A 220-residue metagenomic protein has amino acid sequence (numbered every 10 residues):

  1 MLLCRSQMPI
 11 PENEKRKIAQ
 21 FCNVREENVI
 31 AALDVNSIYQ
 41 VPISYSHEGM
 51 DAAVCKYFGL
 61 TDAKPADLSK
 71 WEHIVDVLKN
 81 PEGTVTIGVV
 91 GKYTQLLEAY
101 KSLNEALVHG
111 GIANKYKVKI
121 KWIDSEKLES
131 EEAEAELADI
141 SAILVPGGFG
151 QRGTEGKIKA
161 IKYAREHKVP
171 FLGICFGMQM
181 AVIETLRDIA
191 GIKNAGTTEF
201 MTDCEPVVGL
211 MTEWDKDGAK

Functional and structural regions predicted by a protein language model:
M1-K220: N-terminal beta1-alpha1 cap of cysteine-dependent amidohydrolase-like domains
